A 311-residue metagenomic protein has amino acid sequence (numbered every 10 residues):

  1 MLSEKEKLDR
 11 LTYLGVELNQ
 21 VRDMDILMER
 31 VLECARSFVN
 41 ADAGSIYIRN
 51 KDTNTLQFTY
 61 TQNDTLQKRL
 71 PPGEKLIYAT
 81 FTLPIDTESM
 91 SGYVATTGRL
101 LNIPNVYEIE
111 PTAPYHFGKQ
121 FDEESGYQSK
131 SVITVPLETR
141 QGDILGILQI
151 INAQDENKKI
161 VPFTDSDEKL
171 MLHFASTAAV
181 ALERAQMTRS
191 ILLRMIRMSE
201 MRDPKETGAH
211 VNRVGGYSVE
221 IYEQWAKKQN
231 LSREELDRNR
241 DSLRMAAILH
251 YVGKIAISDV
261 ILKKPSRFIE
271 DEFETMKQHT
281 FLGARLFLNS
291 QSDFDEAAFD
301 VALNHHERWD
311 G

Functional and structural regions predicted by a protein language model:
M1, Y93-L100, I147-L148, A153 (+3 more regions): Signal-transmission/dimerization alpha-helices at domain junctions
M1-R30, S37-F38, Q57-Y60, R184-I196: Signal-transmission linkers at sensory-effector interfaces
S45-D86, E108-I109, I248, V252-G253 (+1 more regions): GAF sensory/regulatory domain recognition with acknowledged cross-activation on helical regulatory dimers
D52, E138-I144, A153-Q154, F294: Flexible loop/coil segments at beta-strand boundaries within sensory signal-transduction domains
Q67-L101, T275-F281: Acidic/proline- and glycine-rich, intrinsically disordered low-complexity segments that serve as regulatory linkers
M90, L100, P104-S131, A153-T164 (+1 more regions): Signal-transducing coupling segments at domain and membrane junctions
K130-T139, G146: A short, aliphatic-rich beta-strand micro-motif
L193-G311: Histidine- and acidic-residue-rich, metal-dependent catalytic cores
